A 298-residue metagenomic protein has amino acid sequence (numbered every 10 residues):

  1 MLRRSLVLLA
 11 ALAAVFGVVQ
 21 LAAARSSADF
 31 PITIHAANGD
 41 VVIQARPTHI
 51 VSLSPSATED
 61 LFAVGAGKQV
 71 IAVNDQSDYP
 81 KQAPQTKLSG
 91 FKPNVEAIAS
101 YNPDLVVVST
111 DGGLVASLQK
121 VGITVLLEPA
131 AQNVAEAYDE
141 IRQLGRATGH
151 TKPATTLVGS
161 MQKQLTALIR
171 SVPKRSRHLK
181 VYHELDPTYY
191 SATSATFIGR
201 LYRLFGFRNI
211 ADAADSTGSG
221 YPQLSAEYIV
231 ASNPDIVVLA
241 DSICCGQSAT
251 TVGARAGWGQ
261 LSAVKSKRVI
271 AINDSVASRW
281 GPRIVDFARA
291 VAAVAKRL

Functional and structural regions predicted by a protein language model:
L2-S56, K152-H183, A293-L298: Bacterial Sec-exported substrate-binding components of ABC uptake systems
A36-N38, T86-E96, D215-A226: Short helix-initiation/N-cap motifs at beta->coil->alpha
H49-Y101, L105-D111, I123, F207-I210: A short, structured surface patch at a secondary-structure boundary
Q76-K81, G113-Q143, A147, T151 (+1 more regions): Flexible loop/hinge segments that line or gate small-molecule binding clefts
V95-P103, K120-V121, P222-N233: Short helices/loops that flank or line small-molecule/ion binding pockets
E128-Q143, S176-L201, C245-S248: Extracytoplasmic ligand-binding site segments that recognize negatively charged/polar headgroups
E136-R146, T155, I236, A240-L298: Structured C-terminal subdomain patch of bacterial secreted/periplasmic proteins
A195-G220, A271: His/Asp/Glu-enriched short active-site or ligand-binding loop at hydrolase and phosphoryl-transfer sites
